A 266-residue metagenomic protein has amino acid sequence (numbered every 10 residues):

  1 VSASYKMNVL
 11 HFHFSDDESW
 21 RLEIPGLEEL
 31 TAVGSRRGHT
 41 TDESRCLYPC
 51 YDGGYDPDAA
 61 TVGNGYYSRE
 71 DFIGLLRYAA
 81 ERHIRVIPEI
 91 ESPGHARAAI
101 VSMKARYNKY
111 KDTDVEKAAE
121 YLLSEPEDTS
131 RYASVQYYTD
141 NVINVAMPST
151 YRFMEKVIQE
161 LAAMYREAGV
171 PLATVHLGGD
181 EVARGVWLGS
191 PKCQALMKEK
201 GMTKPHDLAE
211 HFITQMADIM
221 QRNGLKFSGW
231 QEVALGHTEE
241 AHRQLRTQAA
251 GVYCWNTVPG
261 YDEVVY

Functional and structural regions predicted by a protein language model:
V1-D17: Catalytic domains of carbohydrate-active enzymes, especially glycoside hydrolases
H13-W20, I90-A98, G178-A183, Q231-V233: Short, solvent-exposed turn/loop segments enriched in Gly/Ser/Thr/Pro and often Arg
E18-E81, A96-A146, G185-K204: Aromatic- and acidic-residue-enriched carbohydrate-binding clefts of CAZyme catalytic domains
L75, V86, M216: Aromatic/hydrophobic pocket-lining residues that form π-stacking "cages" and hydrophobic walls in ligand
E81-R82, N223: Helix C-cap/helix->beta junction micro-motif
R131-A249, W255-V258: Active-site neighborhood of glycoside hydrolase catalytic domains
P259-Y266: Aromatic-lined glycan-binding groove of carbohydrate-active enzymes
